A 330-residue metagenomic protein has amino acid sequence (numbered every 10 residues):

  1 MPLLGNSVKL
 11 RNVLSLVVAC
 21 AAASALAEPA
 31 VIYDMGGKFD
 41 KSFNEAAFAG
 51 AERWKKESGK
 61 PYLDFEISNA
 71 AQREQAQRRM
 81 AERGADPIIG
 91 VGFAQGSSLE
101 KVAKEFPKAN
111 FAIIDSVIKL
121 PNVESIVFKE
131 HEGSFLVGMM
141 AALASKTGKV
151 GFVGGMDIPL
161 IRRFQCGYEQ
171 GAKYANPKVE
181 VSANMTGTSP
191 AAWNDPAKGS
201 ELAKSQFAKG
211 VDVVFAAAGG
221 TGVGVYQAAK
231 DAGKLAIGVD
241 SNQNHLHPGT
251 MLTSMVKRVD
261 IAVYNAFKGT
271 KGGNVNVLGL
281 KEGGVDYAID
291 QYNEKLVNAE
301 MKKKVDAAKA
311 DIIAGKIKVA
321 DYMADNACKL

Functional and structural regions predicted by a protein language model:
M1-S7: Short, Lys/Arg-enriched N-terminal segments with co-localized hydrophobic residues within the first ~10-30 amino acids
S7-L26: Gram-negative bacterial Sec-dependent N-terminal signal peptides
A27-L330: A residue-level marker of the well-folded mature domains of exported/periplasmic proteins
